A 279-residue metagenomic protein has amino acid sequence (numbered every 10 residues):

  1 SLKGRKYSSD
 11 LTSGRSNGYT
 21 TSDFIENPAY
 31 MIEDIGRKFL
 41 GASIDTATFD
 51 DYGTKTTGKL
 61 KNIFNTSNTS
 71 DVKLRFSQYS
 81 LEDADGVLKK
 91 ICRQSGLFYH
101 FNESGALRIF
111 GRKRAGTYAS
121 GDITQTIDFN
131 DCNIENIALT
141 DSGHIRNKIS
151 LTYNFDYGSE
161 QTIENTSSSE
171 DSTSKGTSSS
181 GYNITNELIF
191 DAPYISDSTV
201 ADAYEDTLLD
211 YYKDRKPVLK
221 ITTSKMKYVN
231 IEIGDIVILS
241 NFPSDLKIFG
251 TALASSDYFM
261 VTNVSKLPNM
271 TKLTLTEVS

Functional and structural regions predicted by a protein language model:
S1-G4: Extended acidic/polar, glycine-enriched regions that form or flank non-catalytic beta-rich accessory modules
K6-S279: C-terminal extracytoplasmic interaction modules
